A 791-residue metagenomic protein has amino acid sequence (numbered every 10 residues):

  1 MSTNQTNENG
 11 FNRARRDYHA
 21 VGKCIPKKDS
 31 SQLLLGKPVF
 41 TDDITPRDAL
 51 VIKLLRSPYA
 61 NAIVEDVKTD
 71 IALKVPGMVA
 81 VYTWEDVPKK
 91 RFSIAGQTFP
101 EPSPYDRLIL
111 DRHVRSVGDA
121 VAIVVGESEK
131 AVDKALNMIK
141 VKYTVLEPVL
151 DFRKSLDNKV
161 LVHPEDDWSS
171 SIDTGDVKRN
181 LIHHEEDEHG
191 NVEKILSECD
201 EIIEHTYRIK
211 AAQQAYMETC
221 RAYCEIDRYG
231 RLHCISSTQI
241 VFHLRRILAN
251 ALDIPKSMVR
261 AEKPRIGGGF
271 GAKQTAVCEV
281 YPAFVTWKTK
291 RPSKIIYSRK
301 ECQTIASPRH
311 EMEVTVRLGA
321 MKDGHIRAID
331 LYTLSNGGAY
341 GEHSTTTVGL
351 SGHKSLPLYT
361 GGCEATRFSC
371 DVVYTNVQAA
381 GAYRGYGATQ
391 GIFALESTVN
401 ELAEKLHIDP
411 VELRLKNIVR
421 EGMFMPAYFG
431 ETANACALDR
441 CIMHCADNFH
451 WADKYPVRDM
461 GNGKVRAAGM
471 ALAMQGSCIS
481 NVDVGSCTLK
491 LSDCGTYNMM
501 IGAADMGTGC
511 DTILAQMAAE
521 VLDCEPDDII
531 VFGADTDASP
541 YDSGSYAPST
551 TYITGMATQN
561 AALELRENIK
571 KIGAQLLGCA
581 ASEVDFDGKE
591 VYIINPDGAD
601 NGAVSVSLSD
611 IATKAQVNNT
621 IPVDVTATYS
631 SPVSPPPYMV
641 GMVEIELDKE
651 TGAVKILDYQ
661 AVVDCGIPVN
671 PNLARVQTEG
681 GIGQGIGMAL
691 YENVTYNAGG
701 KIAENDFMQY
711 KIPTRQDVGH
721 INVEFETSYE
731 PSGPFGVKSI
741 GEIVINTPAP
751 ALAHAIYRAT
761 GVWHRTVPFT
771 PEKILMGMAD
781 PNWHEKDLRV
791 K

Functional and structural regions predicted by a protein language model:
M1-T174, I202, K288: Flexible, low-hydrophobicity surface segments
K23, D29-Q32, F99-P100, G175-A222 (+5 more regions): Glycine-rich loop/linker segments at domain edges
W84-E85, D253-M258, K288-S293, K322 (+2 more regions): C-terminal catalytic domains of large/alpha subunits in multi-subunit enzymes
R91-G96, A135-M138, R245-I247, F270-A276 (+11 more regions): Short acidic, glycine/serine/threonine-rich loops at helix termini
R112-H113, P255-K263, W287-S298, Q303-I305: Conserved catalytic cysteine-centered active-site region of acyl-thioester-dependent Claisen-condensing enzymes
V162-L252, I418-T496, A703-E724: Helix-loop-helix junctions that connect adjacent transmembrane helices in secondary transporters/permeases, recognized
R246, G267-K290, K294-I295, C510-A518: Thiamine diphosphate
